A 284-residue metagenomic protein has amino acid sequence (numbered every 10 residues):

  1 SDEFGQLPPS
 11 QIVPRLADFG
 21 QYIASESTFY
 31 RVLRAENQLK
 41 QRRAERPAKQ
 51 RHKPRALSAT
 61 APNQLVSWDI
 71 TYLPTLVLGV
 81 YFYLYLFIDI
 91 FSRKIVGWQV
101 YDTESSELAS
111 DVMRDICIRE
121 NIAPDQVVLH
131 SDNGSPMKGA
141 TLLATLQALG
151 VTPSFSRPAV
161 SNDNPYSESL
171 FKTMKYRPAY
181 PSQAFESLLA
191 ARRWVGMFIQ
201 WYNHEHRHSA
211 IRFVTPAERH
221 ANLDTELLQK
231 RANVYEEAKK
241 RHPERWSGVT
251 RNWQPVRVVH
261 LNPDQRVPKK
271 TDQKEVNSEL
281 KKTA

Functional and structural regions predicted by a protein language model:
S1-A284: Charged DNA-binding/catalytic regions of mobile-element recombinases
